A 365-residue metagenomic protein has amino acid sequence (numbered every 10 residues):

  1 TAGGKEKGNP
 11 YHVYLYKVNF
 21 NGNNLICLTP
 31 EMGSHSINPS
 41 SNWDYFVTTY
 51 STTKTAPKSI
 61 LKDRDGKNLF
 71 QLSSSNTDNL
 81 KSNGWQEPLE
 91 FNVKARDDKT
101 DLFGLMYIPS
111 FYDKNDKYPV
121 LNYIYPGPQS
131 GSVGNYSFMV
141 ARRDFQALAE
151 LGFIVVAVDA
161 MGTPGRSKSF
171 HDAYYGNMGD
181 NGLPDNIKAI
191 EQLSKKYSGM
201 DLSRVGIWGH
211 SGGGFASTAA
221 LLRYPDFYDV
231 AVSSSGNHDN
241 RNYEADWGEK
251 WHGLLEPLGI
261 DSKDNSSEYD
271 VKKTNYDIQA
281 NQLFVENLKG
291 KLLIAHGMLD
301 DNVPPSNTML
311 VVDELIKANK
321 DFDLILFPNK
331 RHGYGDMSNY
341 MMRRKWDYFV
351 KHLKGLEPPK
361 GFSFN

Functional and structural regions predicted by a protein language model:
T1-P10, S130, G134: Short, conserved, GDST-rich strand-edge loop motifs in beta-rich repeat architectures
Y11-Y14, V133-Y136, G236: Beta-propeller blade termini and top-face loops
H12-V13, L25-D116, V140, Q146-E150 (+1 more regions): Non-catalytic accessory segments flanking enzyme active sites
L102, P119, R204: Alpha/beta-hydrolase fold active-site loops
I108, D116-G127: Short beta-strand element of the alpha/beta-hydrolase
Y123, A141-L151, A157-N365: Active-site-proximal cap/loop segments of hydrolase catalytic domains
P128-S130, V155: Serine-hydrolase catalytic-loop signature spanning alpha/beta hydrolases and amidase-signature enzymes
